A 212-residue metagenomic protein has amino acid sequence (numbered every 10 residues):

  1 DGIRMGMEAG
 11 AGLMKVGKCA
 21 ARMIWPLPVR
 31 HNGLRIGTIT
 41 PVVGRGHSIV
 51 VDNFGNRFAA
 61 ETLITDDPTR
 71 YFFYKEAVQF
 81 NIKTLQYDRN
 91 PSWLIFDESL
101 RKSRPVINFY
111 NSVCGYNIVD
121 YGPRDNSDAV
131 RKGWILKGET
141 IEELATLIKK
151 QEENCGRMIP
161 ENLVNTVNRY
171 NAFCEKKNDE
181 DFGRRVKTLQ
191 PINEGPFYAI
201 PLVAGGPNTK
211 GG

Functional and structural regions predicted by a protein language model:
I3, A9-K150: An anion/pyrophosphate-binding glycine-rich loop and adjacent beta-alpha core in soluble alpha-beta enzymes
I3-R4, E161: Short alpha-helical basic/polar micro-motif
E152-N154: Surface-exposed intrinsically disordered loops and tails
R157-G212: A glycine-rich dinucleotide-binding beta-alpha-beta segment and adjacent secondary-structure elements that constitute
